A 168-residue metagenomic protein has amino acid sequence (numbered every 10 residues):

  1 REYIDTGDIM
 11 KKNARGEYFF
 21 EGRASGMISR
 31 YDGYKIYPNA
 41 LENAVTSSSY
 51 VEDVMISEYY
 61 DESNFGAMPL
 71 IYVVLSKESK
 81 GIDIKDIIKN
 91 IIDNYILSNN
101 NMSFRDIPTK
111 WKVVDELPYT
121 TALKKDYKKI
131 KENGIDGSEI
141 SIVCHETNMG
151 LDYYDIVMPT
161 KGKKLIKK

Functional and structural regions predicted by a protein language model:
R1-E2, P108-K110: Short loop/turn motifs at secondary-structure junctions and domain boundaries
E2-F104, D152-K167: AMP-binding/adenylate-forming catalytic core of the ANL superfamily
Y34, N39, T109, K128-K129: General helical structural elements
I56, K112-V113: Hydrophobic/anchoring residues in structured secondary elements
L75, V113-V114: Hydrophobic residues in beta-strands and at strand termini
N101-R105, V114-D136, H145-K167: Flexible lysine-rich "adenylation lid" loop at the C-terminal edge of ANL adenylation domains
